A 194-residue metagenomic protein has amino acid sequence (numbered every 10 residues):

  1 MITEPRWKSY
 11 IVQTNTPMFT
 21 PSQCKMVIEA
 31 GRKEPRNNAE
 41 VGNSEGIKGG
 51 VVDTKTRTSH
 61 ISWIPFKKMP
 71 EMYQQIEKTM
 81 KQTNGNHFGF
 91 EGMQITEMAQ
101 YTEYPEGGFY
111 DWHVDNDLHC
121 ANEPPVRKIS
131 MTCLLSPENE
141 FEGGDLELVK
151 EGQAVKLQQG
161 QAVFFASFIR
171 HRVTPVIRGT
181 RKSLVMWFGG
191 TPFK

Functional and structural regions predicted by a protein language model:
M1-A162, F168-K194: Fe(II)/2-oxoglutarate oxygenase catalytic core
